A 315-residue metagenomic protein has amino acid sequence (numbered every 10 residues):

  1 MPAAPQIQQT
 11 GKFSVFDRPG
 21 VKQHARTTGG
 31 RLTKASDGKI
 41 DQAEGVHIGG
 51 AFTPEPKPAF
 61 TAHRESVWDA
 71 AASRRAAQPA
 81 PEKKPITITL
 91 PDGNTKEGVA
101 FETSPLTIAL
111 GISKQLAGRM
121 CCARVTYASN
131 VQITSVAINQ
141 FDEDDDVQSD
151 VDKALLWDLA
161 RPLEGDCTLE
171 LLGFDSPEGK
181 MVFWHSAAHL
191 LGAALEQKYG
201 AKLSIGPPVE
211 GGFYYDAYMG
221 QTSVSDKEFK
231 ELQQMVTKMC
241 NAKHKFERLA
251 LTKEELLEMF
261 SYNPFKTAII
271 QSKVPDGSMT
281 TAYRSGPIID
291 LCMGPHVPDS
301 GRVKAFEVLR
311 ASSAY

Functional and structural regions predicted by a protein language model:
P2-P5, Q9-S66, A71, A76-A80 (+4 more regions): Auxiliary tRNA-acceptor-end handling modules of aminoacyl-tRNA synthetases
I86-L90: A short beta-strand micro-motif
D92-S104: Short, contiguous acidic and Ser/Thr-rich linear segments
G93-T95, N130, D145: Detector for glycine-centered tight turns/loop "hinges" at secondary-structure junctions
N94, L190, M293-P295: Conformational gate/switch positions in structured elements
E102-Q115: Short amphipathic, charge-patterned alpha-helical segments
A109-I112, E178-K198: Active/ligand-binding-proximal structured segments within catalytic/core domains that scaffold catalytic residues
Q115-S129: Short loop-to-beta-strand transition segments
